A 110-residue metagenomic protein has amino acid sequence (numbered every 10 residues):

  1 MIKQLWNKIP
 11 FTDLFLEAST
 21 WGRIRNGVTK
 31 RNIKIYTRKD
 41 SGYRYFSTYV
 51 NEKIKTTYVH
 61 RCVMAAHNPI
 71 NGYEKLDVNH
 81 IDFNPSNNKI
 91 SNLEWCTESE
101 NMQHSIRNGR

Functional and structural regions predicted by a protein language model:
M1-D77, D82-R110: Conserved recognition-core residues within compact binding domains
